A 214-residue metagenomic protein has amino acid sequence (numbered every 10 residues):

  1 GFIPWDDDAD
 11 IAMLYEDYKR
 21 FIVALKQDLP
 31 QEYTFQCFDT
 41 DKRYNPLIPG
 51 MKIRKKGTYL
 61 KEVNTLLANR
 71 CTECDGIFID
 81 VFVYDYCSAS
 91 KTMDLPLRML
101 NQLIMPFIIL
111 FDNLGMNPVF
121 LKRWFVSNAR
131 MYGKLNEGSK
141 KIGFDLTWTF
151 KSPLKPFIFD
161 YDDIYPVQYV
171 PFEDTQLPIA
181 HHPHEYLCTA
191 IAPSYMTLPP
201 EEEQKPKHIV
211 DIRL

Functional and structural regions predicted by a protein language model:
G1-I22, D174: Catalytic metal-binding acidic patch
L25-S88, I108, G115-I191, M196-L214: Conserved catalytic core of two-metal-ion nucleotidyltransferases
K91-P96: A short secondary-structure junction signal
